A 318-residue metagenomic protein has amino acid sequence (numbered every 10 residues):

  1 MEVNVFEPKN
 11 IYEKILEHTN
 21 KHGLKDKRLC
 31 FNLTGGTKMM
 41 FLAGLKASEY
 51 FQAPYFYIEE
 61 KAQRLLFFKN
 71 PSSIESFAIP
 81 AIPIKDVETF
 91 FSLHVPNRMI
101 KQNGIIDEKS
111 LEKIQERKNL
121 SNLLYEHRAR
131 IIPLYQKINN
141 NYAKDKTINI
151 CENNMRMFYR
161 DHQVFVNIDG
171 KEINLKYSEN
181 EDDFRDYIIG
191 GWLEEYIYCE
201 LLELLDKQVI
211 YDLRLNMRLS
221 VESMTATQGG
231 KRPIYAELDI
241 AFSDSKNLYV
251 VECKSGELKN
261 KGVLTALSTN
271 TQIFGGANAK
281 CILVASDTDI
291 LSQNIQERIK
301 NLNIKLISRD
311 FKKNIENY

Functional and structural regions predicted by a protein language model:
M1-R28, L42-A236, K246-N247, G256-Y318: Long, low-complexity, Lys/Arg-enriched
N32-A43: Gly/Ser/Thr-rich loops at beta-strand to alpha-helix junctions that form or flank small-molecule/cofactor-binding
T34, D239-A241, K254: Anionic group-transfer/hydrolysis microenvironments
A241-V250: Active-site beta-strand-loop-beta-strand hairpin of nuclease catalytic cores that positions key catalytic residues
